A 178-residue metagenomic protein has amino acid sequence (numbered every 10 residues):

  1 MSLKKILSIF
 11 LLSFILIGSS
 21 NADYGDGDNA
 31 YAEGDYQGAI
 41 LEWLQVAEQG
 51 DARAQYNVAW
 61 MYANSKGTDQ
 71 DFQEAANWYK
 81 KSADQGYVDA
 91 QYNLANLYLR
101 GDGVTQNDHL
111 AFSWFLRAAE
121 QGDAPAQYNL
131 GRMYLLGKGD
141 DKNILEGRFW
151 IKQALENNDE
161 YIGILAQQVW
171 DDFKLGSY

Functional and structural regions predicted by a protein language model:
S8-I15: Bacterial N-terminal signal peptides
S20-E42: N-terminal leader/linker segments that initiate helical-solenoid repeat arrays
D23-A30, V46, N57-N64, N93-R100 (+2 more regions): Hydrophobic face of amphipathic alpha-helices that form TPR/SEL1-like repeat modules and related alpha-solenoid
A30, D35, E48-D51, N64-K66 (+8 more regions): Short helix-capping/linker turns of helical repeat alpha-solenoids
E146-R148, K152-Y178: Terminal, low-structured helical/coil segments at or just beyond the last alpha-helical repeat
